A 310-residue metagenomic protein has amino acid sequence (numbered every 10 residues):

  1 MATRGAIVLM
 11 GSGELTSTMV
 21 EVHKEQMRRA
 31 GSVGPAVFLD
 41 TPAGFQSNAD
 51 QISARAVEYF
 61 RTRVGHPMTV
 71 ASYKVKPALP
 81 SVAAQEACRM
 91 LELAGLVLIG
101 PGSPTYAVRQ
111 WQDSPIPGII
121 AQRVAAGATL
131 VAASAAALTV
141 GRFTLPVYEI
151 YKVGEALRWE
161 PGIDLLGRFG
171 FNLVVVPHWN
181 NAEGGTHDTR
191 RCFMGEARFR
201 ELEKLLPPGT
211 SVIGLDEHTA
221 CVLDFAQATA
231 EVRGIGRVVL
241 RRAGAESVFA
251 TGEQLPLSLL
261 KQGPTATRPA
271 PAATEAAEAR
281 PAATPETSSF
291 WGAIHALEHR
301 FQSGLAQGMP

Functional and structural regions predicted by a protein language model:
M1-G34, F38, P42-A54, E58-R63 (+2 more regions): C-terminal and late-domain segments of enzyme folds
L9, T69-S72, L98-I99, L130-A133 (+1 more regions): General beta-strand structural signal in soluble alpha/beta enzymes
S17, A107-V108, G141: Glycine/Thr-rich phosphate-binding loops of Rossmann-like dinucleotide-binding domains
A43-G102, Y106: Portal/gating segments that form or line small-molecule/metal binding sites
R89-L93, S114-G127: Catalytic-core regions built around general acid/base machinery
L98-P101, V124-T144: Catalytic nucleophile loop
P104-D113, T186-D188: Glycine/threonine-rich flexible loop motifs
P104-T105, A137-V140, A220-V222: Short, active-site-adjacent cap segments at secondary-structure transitions
